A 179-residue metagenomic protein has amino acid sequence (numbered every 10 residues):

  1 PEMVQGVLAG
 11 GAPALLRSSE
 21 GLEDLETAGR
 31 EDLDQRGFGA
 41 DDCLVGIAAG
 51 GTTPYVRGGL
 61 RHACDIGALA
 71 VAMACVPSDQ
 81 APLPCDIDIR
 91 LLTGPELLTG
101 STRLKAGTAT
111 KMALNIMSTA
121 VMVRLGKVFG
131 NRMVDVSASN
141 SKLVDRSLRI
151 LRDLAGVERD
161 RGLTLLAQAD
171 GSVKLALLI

Functional and structural regions predicted by a protein language model:
P1-M112, V121-L125: Glycine-rich phosphate-binding loops that contact phosphosugars or nucleotide phosphates
I116, V121-I179: Short, amphipathic alpha-helical interaction segments embedded in low-complexity terminal/linker regions of eukaryotic
